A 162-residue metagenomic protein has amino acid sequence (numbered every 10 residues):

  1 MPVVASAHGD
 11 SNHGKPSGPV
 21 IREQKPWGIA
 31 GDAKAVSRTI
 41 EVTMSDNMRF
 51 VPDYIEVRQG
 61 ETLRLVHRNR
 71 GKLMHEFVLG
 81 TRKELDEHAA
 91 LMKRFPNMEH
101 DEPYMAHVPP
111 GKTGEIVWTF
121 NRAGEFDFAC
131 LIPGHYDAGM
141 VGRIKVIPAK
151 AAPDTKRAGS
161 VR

Functional and structural regions predicted by a protein language model:
P2-V4: N-terminal signal peptide c-region/cleavage motif recognized by signal peptidases
H8, H13-I21, R49, E102-R162: Extracellular/periplasmic metallocenter environments
S11-S37: A eukaryote-biased signal for short, well-structured alpha-helical docking elements
D32-T62: N-terminal edge beta-strand
H67-N69: Asparagine-centered strand-capping/turn motif at beta-strand->loop junctions
E76-G80: Beta-strand signatures of extracellular beta-sandwich domains
K83-R94: Short aromatic-acidic-glycine turn motif
K93-E102: Short beta-strand and strand-turn-strand segments in soluble, beta-rich domains
